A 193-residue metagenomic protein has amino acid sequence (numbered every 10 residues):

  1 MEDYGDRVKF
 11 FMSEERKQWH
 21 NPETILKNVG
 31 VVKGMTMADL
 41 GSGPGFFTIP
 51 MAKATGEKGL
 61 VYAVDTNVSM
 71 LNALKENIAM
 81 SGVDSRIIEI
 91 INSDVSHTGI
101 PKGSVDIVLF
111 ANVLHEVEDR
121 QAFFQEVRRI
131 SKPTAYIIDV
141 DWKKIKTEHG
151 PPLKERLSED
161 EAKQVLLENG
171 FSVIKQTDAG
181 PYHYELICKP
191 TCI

Functional and structural regions predicted by a protein language model:
E2-W19: Class I SAM-dependent methyltransferase Rossmann-like catalytic core, especially the SAM/SAH-binding loop
K17-T36: Conserved alpha-helix/loop element of class I SAM-dependent methyltransferases that forms part of the SAM/SAH-binding
A38, P44-H97: Class I SAM-dependent methyltransferase SAM/SAH-binding core
S96-I107: A short acidic, Gly/Pro-enriched loop at the edge of an enzyme's catalytic core that lines a small-molecule cofactor
D106-D119: A short SAM/SAH-binding and catalytic strip from SAM-dependent methyltransferases
Q121-Y136: A short glycine-rich, Lys/Arg-flanked "PGG" loop and its adjoining helix->strand segment in the class I
I138-E161: Conserved class I S-adenosyl-L-methionine
K175-I193: Core SAM-dependent methyltransferase catalytic element
